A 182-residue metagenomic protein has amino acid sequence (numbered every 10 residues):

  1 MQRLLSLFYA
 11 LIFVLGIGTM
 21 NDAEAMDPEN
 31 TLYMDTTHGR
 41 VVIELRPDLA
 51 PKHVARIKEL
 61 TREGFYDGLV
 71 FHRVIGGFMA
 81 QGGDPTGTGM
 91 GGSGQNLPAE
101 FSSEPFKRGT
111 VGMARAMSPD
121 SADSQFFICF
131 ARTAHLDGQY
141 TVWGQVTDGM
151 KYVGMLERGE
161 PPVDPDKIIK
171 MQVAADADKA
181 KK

Functional and structural regions predicted by a protein language model:
M1-R3: N-terminal secretory signal peptides that target proteins for export/translocation
L5-K182: Cyclophilin-like peptidyl-prolyl cis-trans isomerases
